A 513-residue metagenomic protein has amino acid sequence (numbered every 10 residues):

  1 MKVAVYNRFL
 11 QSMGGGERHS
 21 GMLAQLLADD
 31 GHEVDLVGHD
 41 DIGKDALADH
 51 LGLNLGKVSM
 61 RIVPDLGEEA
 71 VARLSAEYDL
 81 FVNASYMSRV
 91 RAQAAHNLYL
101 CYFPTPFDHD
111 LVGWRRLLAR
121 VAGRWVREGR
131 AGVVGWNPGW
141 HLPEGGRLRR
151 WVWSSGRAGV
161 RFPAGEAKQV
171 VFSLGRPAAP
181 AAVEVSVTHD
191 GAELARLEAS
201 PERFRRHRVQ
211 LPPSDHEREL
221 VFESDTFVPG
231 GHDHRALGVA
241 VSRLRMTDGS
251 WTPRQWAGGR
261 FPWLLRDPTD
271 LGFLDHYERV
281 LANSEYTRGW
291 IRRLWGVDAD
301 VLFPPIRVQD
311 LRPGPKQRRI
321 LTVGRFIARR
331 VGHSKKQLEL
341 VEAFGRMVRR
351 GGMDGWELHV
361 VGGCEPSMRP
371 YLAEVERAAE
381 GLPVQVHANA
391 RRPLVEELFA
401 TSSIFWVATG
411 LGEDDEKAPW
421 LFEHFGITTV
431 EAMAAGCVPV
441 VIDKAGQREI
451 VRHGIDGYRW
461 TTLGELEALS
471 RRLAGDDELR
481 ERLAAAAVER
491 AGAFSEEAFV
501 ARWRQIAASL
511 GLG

Functional and structural regions predicted by a protein language model:
S12, D30-V90: Active-site donor-binding segments of glycosyltransferases and PAPS-dependent sulfotransferases
L55, G362, L372-E397: Nucleotide-activated donor-binding/catalytic signature segment of Leloir-type glycosyltransferases, i.e., the conserved
R120-R130, W256-R279, R288: Membrane-proximal helix-turn-helix segments that form the acceptor-binding/catalytic region of lipid-linked
L244, R293-L294, I306-Q309, K316-A378: Conserved catalytic-core segment of nucleotide-activated headgroup transferases in glycan assembly
A400-H424, C437: Acidic donor-binding loop of glycosyltransferase active sites
T429-A434, V438-V441, V451: Short hydrophobic beta-strand element within catalytic cores of glycosyltransferases and related nucleotide-activated
H453-G464, R472-D477: Conserved acidic donor-binding segment of nucleotide-sugar-dependent glycosyltransferases
G464-E465, E478-L512: A charged, aromatic-enriched C-terminal amphipathic alpha-helix characteristic of glycosyltransferases across folds
